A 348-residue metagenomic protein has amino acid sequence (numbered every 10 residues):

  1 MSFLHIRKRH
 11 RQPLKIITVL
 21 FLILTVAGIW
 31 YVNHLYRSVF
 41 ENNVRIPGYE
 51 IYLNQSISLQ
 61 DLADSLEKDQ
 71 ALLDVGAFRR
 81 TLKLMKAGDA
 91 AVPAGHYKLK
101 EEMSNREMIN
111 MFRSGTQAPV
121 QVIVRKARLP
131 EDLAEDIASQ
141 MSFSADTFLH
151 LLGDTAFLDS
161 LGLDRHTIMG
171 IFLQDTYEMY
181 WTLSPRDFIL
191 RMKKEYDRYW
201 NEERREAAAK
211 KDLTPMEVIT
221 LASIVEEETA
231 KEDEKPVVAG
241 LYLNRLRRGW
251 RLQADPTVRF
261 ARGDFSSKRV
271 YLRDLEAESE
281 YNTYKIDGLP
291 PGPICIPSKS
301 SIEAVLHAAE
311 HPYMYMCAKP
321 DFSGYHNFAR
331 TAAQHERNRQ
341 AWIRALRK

Functional and structural regions predicted by a protein language model:
M1-I17, Q55, E67-K68, Y97 (+3 more regions): Intrinsic structural disorder
F3-P47: N-terminal type II signal-anchor transmembrane helix that functions as the membrane-insertion/stop-transfer segment
Y31-W200: Signal peptide-directed extracytoplasmic domains
S58, I123, E135, M141-D146 (+2 more regions): Bacterial extracytoplasmic/cell-wall-associated proteins, especially those involved in peptidoglycan
